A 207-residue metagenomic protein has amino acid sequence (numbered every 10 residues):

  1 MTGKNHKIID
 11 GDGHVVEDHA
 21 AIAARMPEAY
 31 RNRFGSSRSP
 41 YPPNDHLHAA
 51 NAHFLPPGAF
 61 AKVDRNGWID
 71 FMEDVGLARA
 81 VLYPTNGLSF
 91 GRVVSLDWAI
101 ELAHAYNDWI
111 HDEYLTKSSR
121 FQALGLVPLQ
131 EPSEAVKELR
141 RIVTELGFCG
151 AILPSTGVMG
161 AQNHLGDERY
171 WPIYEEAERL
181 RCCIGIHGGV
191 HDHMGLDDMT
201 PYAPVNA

Functional and structural regions predicted by a protein language model:
M1-A207: Helix-coil boundary/capping segments in enzymes
